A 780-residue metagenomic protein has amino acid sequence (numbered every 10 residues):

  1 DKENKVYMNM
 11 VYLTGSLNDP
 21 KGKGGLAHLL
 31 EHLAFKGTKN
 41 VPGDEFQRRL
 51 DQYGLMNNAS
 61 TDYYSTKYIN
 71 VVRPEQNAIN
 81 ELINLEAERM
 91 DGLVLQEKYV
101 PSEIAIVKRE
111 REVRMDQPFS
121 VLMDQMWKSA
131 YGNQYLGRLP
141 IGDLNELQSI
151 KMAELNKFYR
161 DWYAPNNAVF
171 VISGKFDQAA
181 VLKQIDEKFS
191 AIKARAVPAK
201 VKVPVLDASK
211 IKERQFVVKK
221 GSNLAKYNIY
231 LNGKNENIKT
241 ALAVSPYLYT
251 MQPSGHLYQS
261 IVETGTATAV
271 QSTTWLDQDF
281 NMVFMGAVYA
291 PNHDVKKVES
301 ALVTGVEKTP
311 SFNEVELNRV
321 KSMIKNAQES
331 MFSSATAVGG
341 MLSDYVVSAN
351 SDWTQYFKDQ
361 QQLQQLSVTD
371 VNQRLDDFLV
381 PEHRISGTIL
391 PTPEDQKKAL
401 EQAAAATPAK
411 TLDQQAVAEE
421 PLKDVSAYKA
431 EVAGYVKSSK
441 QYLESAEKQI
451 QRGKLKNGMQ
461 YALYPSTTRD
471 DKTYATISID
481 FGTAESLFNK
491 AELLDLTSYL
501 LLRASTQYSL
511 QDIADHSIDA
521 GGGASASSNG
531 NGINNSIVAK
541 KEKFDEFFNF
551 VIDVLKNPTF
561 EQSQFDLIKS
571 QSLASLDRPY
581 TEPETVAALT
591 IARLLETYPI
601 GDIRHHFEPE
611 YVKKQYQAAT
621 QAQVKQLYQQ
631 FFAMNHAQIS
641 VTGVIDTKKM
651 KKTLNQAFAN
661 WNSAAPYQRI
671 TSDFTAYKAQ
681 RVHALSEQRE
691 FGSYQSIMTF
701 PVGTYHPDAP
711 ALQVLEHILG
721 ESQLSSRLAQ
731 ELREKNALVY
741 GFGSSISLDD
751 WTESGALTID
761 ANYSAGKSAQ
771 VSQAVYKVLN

Functional and structural regions predicted by a protein language model:
E3-D19, G25-A27, D44-E88, V121-N145 (+13 more regions): M16 family metallopeptidases and their MPP-like homologs
G92-V100, E110, I150, E263 (+4 more regions): Peptidyl-prolyl cis-trans isomerase
K108-R114, P204-K219, K321-F332, I537-K541 (+2 more regions): Short, conserved secondary-structure transition motifs
D177-K219, L224-N228, Y258-Q259, E329 (+6 more regions): Proteolytic maturation boundary segments
N237-V244, V262, D370, L375 (+3 more regions): PPIase-associated folding chaperone regions across multiple families
